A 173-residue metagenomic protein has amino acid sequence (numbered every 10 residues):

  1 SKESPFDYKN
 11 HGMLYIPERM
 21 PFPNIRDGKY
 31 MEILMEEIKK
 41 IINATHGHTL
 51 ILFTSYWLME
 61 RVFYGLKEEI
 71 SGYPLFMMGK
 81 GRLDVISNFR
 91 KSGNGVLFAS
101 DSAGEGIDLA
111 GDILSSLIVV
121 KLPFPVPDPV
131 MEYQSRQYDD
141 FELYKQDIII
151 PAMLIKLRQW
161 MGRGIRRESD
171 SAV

Functional and structural regions predicted by a protein language model:
S1-V173: ASCE RecA-like P-loop NTPase motor cores that couple ATP hydrolysis to mechanical translocation on nucleic acids
